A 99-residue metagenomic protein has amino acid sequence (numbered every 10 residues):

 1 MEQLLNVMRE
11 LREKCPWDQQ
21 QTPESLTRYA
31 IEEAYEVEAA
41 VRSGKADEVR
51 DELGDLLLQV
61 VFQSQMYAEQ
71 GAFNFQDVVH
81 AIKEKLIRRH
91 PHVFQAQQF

Functional and structural regions predicted by a protein language model:
M1-E52, L58-F99: Flexible "arm" and connector segments at domain edges
